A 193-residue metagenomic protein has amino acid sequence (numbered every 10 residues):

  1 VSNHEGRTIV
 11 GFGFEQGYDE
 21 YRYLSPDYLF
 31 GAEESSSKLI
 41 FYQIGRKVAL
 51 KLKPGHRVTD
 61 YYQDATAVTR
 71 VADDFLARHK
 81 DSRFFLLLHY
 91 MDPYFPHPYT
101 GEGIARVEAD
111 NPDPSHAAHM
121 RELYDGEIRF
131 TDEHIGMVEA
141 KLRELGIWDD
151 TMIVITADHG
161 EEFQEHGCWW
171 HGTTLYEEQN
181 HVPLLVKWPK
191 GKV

Functional and structural regions predicted by a protein language model:
V1-V193: Catalytic domains that recognize anionic headgroups
